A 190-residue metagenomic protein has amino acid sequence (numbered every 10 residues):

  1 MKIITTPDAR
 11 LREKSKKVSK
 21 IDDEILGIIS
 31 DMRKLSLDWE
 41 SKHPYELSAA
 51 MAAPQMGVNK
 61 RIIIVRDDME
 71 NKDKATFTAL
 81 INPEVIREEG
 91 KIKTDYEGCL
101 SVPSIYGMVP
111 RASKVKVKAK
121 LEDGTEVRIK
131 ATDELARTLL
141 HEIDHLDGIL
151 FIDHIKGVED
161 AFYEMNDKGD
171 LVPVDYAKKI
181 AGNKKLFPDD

Functional and structural regions predicted by a protein language model:
M1-D190: Positively charged
